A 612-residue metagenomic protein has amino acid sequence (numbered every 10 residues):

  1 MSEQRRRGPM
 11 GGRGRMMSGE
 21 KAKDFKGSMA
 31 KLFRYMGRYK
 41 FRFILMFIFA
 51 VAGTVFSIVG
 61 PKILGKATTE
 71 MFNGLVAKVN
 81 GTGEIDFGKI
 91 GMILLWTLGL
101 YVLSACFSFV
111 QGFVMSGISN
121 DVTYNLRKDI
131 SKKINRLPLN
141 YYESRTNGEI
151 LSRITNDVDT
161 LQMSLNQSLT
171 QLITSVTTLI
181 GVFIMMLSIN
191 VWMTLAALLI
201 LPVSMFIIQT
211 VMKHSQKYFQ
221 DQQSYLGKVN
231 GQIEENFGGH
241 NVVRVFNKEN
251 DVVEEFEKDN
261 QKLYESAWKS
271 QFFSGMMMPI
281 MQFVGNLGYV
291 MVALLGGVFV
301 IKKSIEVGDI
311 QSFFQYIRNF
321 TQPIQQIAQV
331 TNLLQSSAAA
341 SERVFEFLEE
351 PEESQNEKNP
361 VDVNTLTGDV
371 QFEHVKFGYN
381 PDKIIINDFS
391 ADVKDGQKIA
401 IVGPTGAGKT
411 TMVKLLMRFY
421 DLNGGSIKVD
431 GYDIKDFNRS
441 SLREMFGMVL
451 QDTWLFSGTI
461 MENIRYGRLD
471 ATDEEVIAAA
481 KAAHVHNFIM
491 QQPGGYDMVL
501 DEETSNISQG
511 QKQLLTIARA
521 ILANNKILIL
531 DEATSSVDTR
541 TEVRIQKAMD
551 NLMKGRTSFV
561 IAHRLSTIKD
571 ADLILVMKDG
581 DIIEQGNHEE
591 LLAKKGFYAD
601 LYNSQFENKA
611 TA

Functional and structural regions predicted by a protein language model:
E3, F43-F107, S188-W192, K303-V307: Transmembrane helix-loop-helix hairpins at lipid-water interfaces of multipass membrane proteins, especially the type-1
G14-E20, N120, K128-S152, N156-V158 (+6 more regions): Short intracellular "coupling" helices and adjacent cytoplasmic loop segments at the cytosolic face of multi-pass
S28, M36, M115, N135-L179 (+1 more regions): Juxtamembrane loop-to-helix connectors within ABC transporter transmembrane domains
A30-F33, F41-K66, I93, T97 (+5 more regions): Alpha-helical segments in transporter systems
R38, L139-N140, V158-L165, L169 (+5 more regions): An intracellular "coupling" helix at the cytosolic face of ABC transporter transmembrane type-1 domains
R38, R42-V55, K66, S108 (+3 more regions): Transmembrane helices of ABC transporter permease
M185-L199, K269-E342, F347-L348: Helix-loop-helix
E349, N356-E357, V363-A612: ABC-type nucleotide-binding domain
